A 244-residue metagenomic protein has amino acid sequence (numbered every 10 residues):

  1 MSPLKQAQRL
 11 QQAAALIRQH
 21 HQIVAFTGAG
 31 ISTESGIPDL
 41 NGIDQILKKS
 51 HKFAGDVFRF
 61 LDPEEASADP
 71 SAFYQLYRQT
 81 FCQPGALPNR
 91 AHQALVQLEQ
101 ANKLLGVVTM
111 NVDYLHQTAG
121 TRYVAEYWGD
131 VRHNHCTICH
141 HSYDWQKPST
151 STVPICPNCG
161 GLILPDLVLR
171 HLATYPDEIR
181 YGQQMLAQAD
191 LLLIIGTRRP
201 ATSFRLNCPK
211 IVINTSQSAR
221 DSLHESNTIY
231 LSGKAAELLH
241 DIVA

Functional and structural regions predicted by a protein language model:
M1-A244: Conserved catalytic core of sirtuin-type NAD+-dependent deacylases
